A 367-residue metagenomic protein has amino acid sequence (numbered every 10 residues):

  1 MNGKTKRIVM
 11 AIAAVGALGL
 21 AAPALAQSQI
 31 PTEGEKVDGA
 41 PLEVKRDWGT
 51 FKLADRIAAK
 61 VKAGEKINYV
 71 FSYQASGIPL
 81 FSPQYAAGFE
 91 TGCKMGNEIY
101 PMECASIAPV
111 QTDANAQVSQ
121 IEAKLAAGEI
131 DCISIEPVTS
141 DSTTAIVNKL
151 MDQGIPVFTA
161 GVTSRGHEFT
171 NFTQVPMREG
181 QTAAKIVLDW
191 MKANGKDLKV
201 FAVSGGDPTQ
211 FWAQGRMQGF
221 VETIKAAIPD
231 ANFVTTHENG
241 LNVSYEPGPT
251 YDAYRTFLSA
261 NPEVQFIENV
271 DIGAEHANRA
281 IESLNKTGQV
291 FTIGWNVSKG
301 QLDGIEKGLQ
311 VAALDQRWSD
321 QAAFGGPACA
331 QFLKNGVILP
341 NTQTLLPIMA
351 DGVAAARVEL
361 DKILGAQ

Functional and structural regions predicted by a protein language model:
M1-L25: Gram-negative bacterial Sec-dependent N-terminal signal peptides
Q27-I67, W212, I224, V234 (+1 more regions): Hinge/cleft segment of the Venus flytrap/periplasmic-binding protein
G39-A63, N68-G92, G96, C104-E122 (+4 more regions): Extracytoplasmic "Venus flytrap"
D47-I57, Q117, N171-V200, G215 (+3 more regions): Hydrophobic alpha-helical segments within soluble ligand-binding/sensing domains
Y69-I78, A86-C93, A183-I228, T235-H237 (+1 more regions): An alpha-beta-alpha
M95-D113, V200-V203, V221-P247: Short beta-strand elements in bilobed, periplasmic/extracellular small-molecule ligand-binding domains
S119-D152, F220, E238-G304: Hydrophobic alpha-helical
S140-R178, S298-V311, V358: Flexible loop/hinge segments that line or gate small-molecule binding clefts
